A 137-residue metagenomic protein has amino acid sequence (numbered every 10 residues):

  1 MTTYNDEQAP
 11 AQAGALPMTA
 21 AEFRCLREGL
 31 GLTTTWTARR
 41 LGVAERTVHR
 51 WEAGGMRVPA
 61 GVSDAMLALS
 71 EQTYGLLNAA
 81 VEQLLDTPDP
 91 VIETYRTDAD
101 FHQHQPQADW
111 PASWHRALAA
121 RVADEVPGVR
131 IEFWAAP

Functional and structural regions predicted by a protein language model:
T2-G29: A short, Lys/Arg-rich alpha-helix, primarily the initiator
G29, R40, E125-G128: Residues at alpha-helix termini
G31-H49: Short alpha-helical DNA-recognition segment
G42, V58-L77: DNA major-groove recognition helix of helix-turn-helix/homeodomain DNA-binding modules
G75-P137: Helix-turn-helix/homeodomain-like alpha-helical modules used for DNA recognition and transcription-factor dimerization
